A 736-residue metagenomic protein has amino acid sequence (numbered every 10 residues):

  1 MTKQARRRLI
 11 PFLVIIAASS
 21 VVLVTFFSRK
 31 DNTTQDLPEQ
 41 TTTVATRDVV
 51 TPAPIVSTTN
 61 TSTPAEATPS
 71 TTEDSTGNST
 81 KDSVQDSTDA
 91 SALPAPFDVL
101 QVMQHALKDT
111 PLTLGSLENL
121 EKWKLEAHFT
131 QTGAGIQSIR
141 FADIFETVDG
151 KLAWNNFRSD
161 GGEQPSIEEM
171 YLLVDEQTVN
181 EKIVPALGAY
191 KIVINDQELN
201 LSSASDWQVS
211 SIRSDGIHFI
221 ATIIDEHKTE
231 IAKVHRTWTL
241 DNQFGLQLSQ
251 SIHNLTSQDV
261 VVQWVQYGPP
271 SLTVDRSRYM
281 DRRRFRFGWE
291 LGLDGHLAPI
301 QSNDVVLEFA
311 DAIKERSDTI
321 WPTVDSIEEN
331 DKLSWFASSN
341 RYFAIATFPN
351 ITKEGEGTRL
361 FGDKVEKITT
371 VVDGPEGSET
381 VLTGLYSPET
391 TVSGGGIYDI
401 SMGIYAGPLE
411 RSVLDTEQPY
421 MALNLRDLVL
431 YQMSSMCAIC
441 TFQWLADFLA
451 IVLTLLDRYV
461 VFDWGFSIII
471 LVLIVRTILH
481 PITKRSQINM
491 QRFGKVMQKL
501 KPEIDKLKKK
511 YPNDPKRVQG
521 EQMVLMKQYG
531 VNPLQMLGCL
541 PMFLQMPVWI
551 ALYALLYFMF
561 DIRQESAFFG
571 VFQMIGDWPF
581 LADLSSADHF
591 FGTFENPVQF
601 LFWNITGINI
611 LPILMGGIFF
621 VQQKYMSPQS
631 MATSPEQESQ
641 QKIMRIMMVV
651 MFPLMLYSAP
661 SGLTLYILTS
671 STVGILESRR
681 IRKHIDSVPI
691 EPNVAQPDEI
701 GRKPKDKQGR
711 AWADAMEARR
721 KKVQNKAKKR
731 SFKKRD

Functional and structural regions predicted by a protein language model:
M1-L473, T477, V688-D736: Membrane-protein biogenesis/insertion across secretory and organellar systems
P11-T25, L552, I613-G617, V650-M651: Core hydrophobic alpha-helical membrane-spanning segments
V22-F27, L453-R458, P547-A567, V621-S627: Juxtamembrane "helix exit" motif at the C-terminal ends of alpha-helical transmembrane segments in multi-pass membrane
Q250, G395, T477-L552, F619-Y657 (+2 more regions): Membrane-interface amphipathic helices and adjacent TM-edge segments
V460-L471, G607-L611, Q637-M644: Membrane-interface starts of transmembrane alpha-helices
V461-D463, L654-T664: Transmembrane helix interruption/hinge and helix-loop junction motifs
A554-I618: Conserved catalytic motifs of ABC-family nucleotide-binding domains
P612, G616, G662-S671: Hydrophobic core segments of alpha-helical transmembrane domains in multi-pass membrane proteins
